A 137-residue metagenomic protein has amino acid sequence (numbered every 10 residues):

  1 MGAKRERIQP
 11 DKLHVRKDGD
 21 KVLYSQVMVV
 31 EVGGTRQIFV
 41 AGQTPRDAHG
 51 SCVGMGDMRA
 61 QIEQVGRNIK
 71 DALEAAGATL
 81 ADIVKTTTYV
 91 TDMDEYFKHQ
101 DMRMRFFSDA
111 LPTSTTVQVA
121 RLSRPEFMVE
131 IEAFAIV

Functional and structural regions predicted by a protein language model:
M1-R67, D71-V84, V90-V137: N-terminal presequence-like segments and the immediate start of the first folded domain
